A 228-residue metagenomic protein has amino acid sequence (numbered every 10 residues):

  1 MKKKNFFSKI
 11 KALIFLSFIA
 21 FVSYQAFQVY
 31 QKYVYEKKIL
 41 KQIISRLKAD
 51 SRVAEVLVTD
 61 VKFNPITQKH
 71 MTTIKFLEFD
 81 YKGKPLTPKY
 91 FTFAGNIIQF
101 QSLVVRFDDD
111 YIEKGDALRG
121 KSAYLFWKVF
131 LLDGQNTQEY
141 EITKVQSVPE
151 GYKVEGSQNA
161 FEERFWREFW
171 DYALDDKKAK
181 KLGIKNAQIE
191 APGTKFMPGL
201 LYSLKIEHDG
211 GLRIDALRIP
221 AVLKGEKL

Functional and structural regions predicted by a protein language model:
M1-F7: N-terminal Lys/Arg-rich, disordered targeting/topogenic segments
S8-V29: Hydrophobic membrane-insertion alpha-helices, especially the h-region of bacterial N-terminal signal peptides
K38-V58: Short extracytoplasmic/periplasmic juxtamembrane "stem" segments immediately C-terminal to an N-terminal membrane anchor
V58-N64: Extracellular ectodomain segments of secreted/surface proteins
N64-L228: Membrane-proximal structural modules of membrane-associated proteins and complexes
